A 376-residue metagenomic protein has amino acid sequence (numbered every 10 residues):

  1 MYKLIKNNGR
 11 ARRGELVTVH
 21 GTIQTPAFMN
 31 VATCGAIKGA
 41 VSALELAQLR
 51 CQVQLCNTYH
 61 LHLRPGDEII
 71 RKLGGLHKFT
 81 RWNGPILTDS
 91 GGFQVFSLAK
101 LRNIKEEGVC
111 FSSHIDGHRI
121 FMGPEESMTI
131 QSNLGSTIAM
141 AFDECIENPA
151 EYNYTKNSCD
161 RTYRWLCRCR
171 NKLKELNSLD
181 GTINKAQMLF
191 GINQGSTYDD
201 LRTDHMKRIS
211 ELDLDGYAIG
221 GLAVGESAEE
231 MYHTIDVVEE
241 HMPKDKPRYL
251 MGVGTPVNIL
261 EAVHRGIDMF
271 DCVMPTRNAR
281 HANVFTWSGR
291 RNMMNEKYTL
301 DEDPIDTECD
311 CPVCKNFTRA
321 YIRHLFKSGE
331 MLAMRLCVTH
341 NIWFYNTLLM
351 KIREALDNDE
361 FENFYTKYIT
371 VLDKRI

Functional and structural regions predicted by a protein language model:
M1-I183, E296-T299: Non-catalytic, usually N-terminal nucleic-acid engagement modules in DNA/RNA processing proteins
M1-V17, I23-A32, I37-A40, D143-P149 (+1 more regions): C-terminal extensions of enzymes
G21, Q54, D89, Q131 (+5 more regions): Conserved, mostly hydrophobic/aromatic
S127, S158, T162-W165, C169 (+5 more regions): Alpha-helical packing segments of well-folded alpha/beta enzyme cores
S136, C167, N171-K174, E240-P243 (+4 more regions): Generic secondary-structure signature for well-ordered alpha-helical cores
N148-Y152, K156, G216-L222, M331-M334: Glycine- and acidic
D160-Y163, K172, L176-S178, N184-I305: Glycine-rich phosphate/ribose-binding loops and adjacent secondary-structure elements that form binding surfaces
